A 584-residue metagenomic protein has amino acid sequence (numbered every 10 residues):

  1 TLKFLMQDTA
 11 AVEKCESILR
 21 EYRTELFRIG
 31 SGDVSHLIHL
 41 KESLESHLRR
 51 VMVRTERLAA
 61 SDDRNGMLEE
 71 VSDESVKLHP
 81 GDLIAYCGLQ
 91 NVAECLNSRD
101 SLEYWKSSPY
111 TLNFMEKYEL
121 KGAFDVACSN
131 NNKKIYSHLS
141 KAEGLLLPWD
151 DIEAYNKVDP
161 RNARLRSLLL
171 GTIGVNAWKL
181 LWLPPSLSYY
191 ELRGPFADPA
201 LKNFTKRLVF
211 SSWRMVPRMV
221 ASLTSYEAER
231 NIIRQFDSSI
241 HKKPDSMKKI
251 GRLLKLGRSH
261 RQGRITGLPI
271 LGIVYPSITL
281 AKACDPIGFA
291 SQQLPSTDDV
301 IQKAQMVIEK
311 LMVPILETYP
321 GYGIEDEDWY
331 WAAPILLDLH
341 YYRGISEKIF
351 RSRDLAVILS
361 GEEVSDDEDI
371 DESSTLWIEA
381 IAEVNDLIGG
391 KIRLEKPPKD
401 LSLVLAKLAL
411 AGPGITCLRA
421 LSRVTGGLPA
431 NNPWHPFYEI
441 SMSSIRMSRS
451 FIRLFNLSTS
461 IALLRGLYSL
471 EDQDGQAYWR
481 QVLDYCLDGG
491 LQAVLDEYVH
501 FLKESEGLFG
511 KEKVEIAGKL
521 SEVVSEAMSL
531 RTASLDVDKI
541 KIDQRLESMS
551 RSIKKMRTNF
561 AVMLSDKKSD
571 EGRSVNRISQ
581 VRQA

Functional and structural regions predicted by a protein language model:
T1-A584: Helicase motor interdomain insertion/brace
